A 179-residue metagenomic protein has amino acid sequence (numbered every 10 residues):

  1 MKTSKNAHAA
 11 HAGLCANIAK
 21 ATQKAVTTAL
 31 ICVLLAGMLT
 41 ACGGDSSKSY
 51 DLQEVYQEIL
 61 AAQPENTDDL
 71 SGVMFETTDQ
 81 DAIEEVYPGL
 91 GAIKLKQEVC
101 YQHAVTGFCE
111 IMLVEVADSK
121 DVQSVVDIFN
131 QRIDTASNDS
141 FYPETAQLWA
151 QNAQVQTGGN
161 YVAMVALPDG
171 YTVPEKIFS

Functional and structural regions predicted by a protein language model:
T3-A29: Bacterial N-terminal signal peptides that target proteins for export
G37-A41: C-terminal motif of bacterial Sec signal peptides marking the signal peptidase cleavage site
G43-D45: Bacterial signal peptide processing site
G72-C109, K120: Short, compositionally biased low-complexity segments enriched in polar/charged residues
C100, E110-D118, Y161-V165: Second-shell loop/turn segments in exported
S119-D127, Y171-E175: Short, conserved charged micro-motifs
V122-G159: Short Gly/Thr-rich strand-loop-strand
T145-S179: A short, solvent-exposed beta-edge/loop patch
